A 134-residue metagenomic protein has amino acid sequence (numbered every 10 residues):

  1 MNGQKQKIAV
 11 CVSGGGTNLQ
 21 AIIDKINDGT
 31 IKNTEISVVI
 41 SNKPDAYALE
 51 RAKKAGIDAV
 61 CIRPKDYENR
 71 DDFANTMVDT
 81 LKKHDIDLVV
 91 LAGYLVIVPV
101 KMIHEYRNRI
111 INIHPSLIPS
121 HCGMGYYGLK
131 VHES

Functional and structural regions predicted by a protein language model:
M1-S134: One-carbon transfer enzymes
